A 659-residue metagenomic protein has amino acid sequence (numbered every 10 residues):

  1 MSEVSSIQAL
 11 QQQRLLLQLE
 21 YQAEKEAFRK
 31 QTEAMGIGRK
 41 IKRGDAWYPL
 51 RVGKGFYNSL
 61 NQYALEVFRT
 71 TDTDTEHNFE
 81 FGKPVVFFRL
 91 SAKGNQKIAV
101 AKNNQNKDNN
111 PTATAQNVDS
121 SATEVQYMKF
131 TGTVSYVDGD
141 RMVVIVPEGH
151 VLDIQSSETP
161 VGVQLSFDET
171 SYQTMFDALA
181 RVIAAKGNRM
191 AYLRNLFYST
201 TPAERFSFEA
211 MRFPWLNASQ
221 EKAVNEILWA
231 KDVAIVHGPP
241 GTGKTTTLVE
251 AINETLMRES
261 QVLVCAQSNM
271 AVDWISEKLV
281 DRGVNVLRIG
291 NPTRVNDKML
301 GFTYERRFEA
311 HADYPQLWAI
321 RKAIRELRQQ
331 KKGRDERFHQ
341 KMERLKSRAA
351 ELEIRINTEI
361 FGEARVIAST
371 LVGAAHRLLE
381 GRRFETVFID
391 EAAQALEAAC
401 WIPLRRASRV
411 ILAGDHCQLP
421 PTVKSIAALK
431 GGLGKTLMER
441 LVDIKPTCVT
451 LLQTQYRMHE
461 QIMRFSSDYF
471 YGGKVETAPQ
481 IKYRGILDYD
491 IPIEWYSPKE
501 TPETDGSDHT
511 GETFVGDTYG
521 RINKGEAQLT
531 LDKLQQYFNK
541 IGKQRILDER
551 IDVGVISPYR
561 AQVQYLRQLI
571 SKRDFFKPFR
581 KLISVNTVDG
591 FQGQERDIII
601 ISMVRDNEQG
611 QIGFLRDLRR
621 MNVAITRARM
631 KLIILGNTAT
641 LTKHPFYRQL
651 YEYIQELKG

Functional and structural regions predicted by a protein language model:
M1-F81, A101-Q116: A helicase ATPase "motif cassette" and its flanking acidic/Ser/Thr-rich regulatory loops
S2-R14, E76-E226, D281, M299-K322 (+1 more regions): Pre-ATPase regulatory/linker segments immediately N-terminal to the P-loop/RecA-like helicase/translocase core
T200, F206-F208, N253, Q261 (+6 more regions): Conserved P-loop NTPase motor core of helicases/translocases
V236, V264: Hydrophobic anchor at the beta1->P-loop junction of P-loop NTPases
G241: Walker A (P-loop) phosphate-binding loop of P-loop NTPases
K244: Conserved lysine of the Walker
T247, A251: Hydrophobic positions on the alpha1 helix immediately C-terminal to the Walker A/P-loop
R258-S260, S268, R282, T358 (+1 more regions): Conserved helicase motor core of SF1/SF2 NTP-dependent helicases
